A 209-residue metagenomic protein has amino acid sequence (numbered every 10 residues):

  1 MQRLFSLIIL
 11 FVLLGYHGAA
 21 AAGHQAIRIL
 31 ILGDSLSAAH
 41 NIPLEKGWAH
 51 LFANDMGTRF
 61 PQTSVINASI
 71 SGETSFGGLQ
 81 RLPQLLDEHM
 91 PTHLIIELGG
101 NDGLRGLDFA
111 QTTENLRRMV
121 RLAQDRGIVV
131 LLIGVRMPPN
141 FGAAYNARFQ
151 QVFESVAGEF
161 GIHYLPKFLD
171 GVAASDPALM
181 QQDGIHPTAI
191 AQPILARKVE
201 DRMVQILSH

Functional and structural regions predicted by a protein language model:
L4-L13: Sec-dependent N-terminal signal peptides
V12-L13, L44, K198: Alpha-helical transmembrane segments and their juxtamembrane interfaces
L14-G18: N-terminal signal peptide c-region/cleavage motif recognized by signal peptidases
A21-S71, R81-M90: Serine-esterase "nucleophile elbow" of acetyl-processing enzymes
H24, N54-P61, L79-H209: Alpha-helical cap/lid subdomain in secreted, periplasmic, or secretory-pathway luminal O-acyl-processing enzymes
A38, T74, P139: Flexible, glycine-rich phosphate/dinucleotide-binding loops and adjacent beta-alpha linkers at cofactor/substrate
N41, I66-T74, G103-L107, G184: Acidic/histidine-rich helix-loop elements that form or flank divalent-metal/phosphate-binding sites at the catalytic
